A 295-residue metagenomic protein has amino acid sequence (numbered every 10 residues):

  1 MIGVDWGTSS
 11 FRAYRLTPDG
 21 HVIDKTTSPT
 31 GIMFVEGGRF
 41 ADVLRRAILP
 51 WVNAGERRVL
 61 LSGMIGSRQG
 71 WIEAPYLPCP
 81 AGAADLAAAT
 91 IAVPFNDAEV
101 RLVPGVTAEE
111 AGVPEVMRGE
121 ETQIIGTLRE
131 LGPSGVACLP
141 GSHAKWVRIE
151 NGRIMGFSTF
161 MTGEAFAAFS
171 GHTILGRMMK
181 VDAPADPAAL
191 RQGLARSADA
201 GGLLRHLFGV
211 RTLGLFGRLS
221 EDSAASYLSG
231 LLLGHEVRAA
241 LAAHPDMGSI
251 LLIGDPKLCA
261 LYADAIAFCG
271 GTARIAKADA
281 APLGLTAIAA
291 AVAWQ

Functional and structural regions predicted by a protein language model:
M1-D5, R58-L60, G135-L139, L251: Short glycine-aspartate micro-motif
G3-R39: Short glycine-rich, Thr/Ser-proximal phosphate-binding strand/loop in the N-terminal lobe of ATP-dependent enzymes
S10, M247-A265: Glycine-rich phosphate-binding loops at beta-strand->alpha-helix junctions
V35, T107-R196, A200: Glycine-rich phosphate-binding loop plus the immediately following alpha-helix
R46-R58, V237-D246: Phosphate/pyrophosphate-binding loops at sites that engage ATP/ADP/AMP, CoA/4′-phosphopantetheine, polyphosphate
W51-M117, N151: Short beta-strand-loop/turn "lid" adjacent to the catalytic site in phosphate-handling enzymes
R196-A239: Adenine-nucleotide phosphate-binding core of ATP-dependent small-molecule kinases
G271-Q295: Glycine-rich phosphate-binding/hydrolytic loop that grips phosphoryl groups
